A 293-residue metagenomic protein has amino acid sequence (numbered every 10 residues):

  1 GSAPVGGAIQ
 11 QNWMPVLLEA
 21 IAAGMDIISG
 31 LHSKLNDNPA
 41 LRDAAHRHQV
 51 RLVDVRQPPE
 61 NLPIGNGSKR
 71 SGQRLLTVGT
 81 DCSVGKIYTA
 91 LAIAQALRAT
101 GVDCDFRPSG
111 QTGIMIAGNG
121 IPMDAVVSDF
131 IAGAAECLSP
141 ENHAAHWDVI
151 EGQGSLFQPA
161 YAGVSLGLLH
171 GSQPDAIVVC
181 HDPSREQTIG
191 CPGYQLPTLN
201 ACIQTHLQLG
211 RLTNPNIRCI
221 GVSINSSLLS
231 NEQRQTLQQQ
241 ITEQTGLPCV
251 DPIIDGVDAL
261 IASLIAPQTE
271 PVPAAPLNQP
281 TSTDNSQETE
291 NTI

Functional and structural regions predicted by a protein language model:
G1-M14, L31-L35: N-terminal glycine-rich "phosphate-gripper" loop used for MgATP/nucleotide binding and carboxylate activation
L17-L35: ADP-ribose/adenylate-binding Rossmann-like module
A23-D26, H48-V50, I217: A short helix->loop->beta-strand "cap" motif at the edges of active sites that frequently abuts
D26-H32, L76-V84, I121-A125: Flexible, glycine/proline-enriched loop segments at strand-loop-helix junctions that form or flank small-ligand binding
H32-L35, P39-D43, L52-L62, N66 (+3 more regions): Conserved catalytic-core segment of NTP-binding enzymes
L62-T100: Walker A (P-loop) phosphate-binding motif
T100-G113: Short beta-strand-centered segment that lines the nucleotide-binding/catalytic pocket of NTP-utilizing
T112-V127: P-loop NTPase switch/communication element
